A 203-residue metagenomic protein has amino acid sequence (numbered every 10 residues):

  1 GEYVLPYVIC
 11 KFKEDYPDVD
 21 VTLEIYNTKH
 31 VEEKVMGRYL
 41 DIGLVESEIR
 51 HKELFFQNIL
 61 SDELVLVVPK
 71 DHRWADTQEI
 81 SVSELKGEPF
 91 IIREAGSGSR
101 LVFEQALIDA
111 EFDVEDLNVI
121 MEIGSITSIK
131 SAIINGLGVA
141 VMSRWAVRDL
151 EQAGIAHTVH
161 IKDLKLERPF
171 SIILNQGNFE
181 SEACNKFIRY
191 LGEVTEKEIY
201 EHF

Functional and structural regions predicted by a protein language model:
G1-K52: Central regulatory/effector-binding core of bacterial HTH transcription factors
N27-E32, M36-L40, V45-E46, I108 (+1 more regions): Hydrophobic hinge/microswitch elements
E32-E33, Q57, S83, K130-S131 (+1 more regions): Alpha-helical segments flanking ligand/cofactor-binding loops in enzyme cores
V35, L66-V67, I172: Intrinsically disordered, acidic Ser/Thr/Pro-rich N-terminal transactivation domains of bZIP transcription factors
H51-N58, D62, T77, T127-Q176: Beta-alpha-beta core module
E53-I91, A95, E182: Flexible hinge/capping segments at coil-to-helix
F90-E111, S181, E198-F203: Secondary-structure junction motif
V159-Y200: A late-sequence structural motif
